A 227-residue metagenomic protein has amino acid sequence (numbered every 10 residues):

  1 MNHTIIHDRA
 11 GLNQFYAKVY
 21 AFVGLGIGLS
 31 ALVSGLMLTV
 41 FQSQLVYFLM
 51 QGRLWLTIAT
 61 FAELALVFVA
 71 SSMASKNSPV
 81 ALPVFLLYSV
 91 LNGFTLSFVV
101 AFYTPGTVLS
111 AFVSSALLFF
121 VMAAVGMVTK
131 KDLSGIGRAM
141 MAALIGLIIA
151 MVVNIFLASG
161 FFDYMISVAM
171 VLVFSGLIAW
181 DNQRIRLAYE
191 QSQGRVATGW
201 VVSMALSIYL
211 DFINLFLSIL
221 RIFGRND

Functional and structural regions predicted by a protein language model:
M1-D227: A hydrophobic alpha-helical transmembrane-helix feature that marks the membrane cores and membrane-interface segments
